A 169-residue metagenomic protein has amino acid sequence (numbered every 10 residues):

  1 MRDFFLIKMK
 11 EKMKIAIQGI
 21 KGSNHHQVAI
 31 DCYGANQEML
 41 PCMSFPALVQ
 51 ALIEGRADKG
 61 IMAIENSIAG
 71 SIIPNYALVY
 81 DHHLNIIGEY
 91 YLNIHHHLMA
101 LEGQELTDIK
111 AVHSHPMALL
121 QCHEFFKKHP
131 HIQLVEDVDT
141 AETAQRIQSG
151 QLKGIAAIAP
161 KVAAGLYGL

Functional and structural regions predicted by a protein language model:
M1-L169: Domain-level signature for soluble enzymes in the chorismate/prephenate branch of the shikimate pathway
